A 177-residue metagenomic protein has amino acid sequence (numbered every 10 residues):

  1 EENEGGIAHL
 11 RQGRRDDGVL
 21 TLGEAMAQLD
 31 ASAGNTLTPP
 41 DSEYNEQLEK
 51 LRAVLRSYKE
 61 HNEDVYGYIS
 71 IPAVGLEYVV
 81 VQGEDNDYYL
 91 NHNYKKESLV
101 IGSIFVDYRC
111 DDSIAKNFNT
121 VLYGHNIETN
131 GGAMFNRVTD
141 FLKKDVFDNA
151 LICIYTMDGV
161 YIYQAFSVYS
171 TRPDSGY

Functional and structural regions predicted by a protein language model:
E1-Y177: Solvent-exposed, non-transmembrane regions of membrane-associated and secreted proteins
